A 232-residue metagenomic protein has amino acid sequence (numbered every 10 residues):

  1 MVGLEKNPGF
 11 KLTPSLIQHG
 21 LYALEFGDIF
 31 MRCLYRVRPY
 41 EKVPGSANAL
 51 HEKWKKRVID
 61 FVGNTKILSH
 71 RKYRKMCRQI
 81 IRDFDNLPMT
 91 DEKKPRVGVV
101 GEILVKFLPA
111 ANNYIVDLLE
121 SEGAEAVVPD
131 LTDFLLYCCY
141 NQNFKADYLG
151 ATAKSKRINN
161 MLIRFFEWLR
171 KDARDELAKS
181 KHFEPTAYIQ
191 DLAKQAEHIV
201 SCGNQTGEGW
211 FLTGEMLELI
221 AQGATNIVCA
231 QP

Functional and structural regions predicted by a protein language model:
M1-P232: An N-terminal assembly and electron-transfer interface module characteristic of large anaerobic redox and radical
